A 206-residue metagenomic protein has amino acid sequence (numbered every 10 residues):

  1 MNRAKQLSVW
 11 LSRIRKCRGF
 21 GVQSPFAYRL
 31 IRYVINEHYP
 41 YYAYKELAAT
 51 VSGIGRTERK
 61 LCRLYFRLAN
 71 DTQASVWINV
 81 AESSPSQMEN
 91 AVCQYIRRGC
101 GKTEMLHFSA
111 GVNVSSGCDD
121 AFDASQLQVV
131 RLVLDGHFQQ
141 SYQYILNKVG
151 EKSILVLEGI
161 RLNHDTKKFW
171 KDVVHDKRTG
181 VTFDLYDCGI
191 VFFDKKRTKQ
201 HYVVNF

Functional and structural regions predicted by a protein language model:
M1-R131, G136-E151, R161-F206: A short alpha-helical cap/connector motif
